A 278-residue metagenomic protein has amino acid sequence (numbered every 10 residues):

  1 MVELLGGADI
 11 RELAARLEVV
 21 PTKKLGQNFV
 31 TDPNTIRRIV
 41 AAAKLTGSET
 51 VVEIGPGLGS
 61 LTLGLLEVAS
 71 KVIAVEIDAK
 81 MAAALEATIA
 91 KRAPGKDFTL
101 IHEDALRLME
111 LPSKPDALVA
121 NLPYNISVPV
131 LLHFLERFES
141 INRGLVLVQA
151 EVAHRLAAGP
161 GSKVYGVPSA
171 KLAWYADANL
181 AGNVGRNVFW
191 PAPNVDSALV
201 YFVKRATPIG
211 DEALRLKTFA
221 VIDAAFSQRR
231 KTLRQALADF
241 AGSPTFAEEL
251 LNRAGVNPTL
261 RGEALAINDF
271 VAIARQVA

Functional and structural regions predicted by a protein language model:
M1-A224, N252, E263, A272-Q276: Catalytic cores of RNA-modifying enzymes
K204, I222-A278: C-terminal lobe and adjacent flexible extensions of AdoMet/dcAdoMet transferase-like proteins
